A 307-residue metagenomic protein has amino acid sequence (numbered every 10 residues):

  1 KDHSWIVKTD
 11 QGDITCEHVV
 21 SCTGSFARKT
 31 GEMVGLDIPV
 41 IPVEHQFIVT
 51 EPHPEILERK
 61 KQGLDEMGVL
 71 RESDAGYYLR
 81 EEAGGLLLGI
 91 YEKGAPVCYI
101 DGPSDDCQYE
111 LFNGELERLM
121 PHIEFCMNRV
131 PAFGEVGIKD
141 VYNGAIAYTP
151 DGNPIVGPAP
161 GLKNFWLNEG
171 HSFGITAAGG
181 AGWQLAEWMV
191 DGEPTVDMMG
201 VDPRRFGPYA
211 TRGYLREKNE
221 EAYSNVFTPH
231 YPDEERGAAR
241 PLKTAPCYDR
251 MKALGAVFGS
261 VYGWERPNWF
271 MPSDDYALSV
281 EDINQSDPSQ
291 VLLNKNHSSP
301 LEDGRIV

Functional and structural regions predicted by a protein language model:
D2-F112, P121-R129, G213-T244: Flavin-dependent oxidoreductases
H3-W5, G85-I90, N164-L167, L278 (+1 more regions): Short, well-ordered strand-loop elements centered on a beta-strand within folded domains, enriched for acidic residues
G12, E55, G84, K93-G94 (+4 more regions): Short, glycine-/Ser/Thr-/acidic-enriched flexible segments
D37-P39, F133, V257, E265: Short coil/loop linkers at secondary-structure junctions
E51-P52, E72-D74, E81, L88-E92 (+5 more regions): Pocket-edge structural micro-motifs
E72-A75, P150, K252, Y262: Short, basic and Ser/Thr-rich N-terminal targeting/leader segments
D74, A83, D105-K243, E281: C-terminal catalytic lobe of FAD-dependent flavoproteins
M199-V307: Basic, glycine/lysine-rich polyanion-binding surfaces/domains
